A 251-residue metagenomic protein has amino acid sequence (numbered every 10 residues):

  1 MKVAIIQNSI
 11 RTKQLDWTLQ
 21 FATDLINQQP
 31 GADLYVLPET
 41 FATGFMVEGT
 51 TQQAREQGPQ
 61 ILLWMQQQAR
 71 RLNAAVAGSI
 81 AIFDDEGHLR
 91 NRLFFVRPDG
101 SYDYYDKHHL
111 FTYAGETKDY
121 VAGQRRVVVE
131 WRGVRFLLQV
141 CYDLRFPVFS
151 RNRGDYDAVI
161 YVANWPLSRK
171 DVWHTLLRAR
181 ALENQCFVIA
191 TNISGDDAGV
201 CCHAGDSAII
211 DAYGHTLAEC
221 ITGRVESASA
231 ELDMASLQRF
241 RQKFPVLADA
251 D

Functional and structural regions predicted by a protein language model:
M1-I5: Extreme N-terminal starter segment of soluble prokaryotic enzymes
Q7-K13: Short polar catalytic/cofactor-binding loops
L15, T23-P98, P166-R180, C186: Cys-nucleophile CN-hydrolase/nitrilase-fold catalytic domain and related Cys-dependent amidase chemistry that acts on
W17-L25, L144-S150: Short, acidic/polar
I61-A77, R145-S227: CN hydrolase (nitrilase-like) catalytic-core segments centered on the catalytic cysteine and neighboring Lys/Glu
G78-I80, R92-F95, V127-V129, S207-I209 (+1 more regions): Short beta-strand scaffold segments in enzyme catalytic cores
D84-G154, S168-T175, R239-D249: Active-site catalytic loop in hydrolytic enzyme cores
